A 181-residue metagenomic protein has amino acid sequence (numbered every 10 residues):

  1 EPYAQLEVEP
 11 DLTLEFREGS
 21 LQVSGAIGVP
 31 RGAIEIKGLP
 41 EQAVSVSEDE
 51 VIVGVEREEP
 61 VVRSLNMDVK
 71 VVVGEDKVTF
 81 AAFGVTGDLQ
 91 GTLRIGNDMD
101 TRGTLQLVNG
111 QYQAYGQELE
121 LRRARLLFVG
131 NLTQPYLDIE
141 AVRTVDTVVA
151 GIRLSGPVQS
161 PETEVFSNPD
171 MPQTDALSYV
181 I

Functional and structural regions predicted by a protein language model:
E1-I181: Strand-loop-strand
